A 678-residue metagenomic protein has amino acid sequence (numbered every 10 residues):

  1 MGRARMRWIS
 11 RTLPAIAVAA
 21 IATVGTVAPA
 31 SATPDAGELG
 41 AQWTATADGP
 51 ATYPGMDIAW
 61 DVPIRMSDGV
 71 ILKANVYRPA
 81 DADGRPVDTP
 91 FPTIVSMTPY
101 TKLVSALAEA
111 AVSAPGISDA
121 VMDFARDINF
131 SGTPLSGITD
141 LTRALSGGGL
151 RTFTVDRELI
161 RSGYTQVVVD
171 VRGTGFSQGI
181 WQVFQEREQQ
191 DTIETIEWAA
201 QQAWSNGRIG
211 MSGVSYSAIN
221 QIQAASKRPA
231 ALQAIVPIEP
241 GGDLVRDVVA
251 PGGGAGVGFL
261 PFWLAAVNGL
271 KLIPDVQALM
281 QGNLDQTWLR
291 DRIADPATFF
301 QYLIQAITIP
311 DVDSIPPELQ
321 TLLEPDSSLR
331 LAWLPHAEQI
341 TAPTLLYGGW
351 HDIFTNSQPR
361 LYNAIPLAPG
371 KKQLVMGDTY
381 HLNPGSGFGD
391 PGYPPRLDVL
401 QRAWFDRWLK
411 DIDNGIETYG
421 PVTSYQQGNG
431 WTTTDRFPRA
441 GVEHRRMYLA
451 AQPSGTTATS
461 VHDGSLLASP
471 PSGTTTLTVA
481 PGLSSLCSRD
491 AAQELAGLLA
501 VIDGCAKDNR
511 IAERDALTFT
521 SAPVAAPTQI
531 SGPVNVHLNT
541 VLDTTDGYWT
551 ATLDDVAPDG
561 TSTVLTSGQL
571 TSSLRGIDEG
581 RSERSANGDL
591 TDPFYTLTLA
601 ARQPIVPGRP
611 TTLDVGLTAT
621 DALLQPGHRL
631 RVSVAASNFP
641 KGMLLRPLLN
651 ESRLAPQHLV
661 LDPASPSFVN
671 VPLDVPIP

Functional and structural regions predicted by a protein language model:
G2-T33: Secretory targeting and sorting signals
A32-M122, F153-V155, T459-C505, P676-P678: Catalytic-loop region of hydrolases
P99-R161, S226-Q339: Accessory cap/linker subdomain of secreted extracellular hydrolases
L150-R151, R161, V183-Q202: Alpha/beta-hydrolase active-site loop
I160-F176: Conserved alpha/beta-hydrolase
A203-S215: Alpha/beta-hydrolase fold nucleophile elbow
A294, D390-P678: C-terminal, loop-rich substrate-recognition/catalytic regions characterized by aromatic stacking residues
I340, L346-G348: Short beta-strand/loop motif that positions the catalytic acidic residue of the alpha/beta-hydrolase fold
